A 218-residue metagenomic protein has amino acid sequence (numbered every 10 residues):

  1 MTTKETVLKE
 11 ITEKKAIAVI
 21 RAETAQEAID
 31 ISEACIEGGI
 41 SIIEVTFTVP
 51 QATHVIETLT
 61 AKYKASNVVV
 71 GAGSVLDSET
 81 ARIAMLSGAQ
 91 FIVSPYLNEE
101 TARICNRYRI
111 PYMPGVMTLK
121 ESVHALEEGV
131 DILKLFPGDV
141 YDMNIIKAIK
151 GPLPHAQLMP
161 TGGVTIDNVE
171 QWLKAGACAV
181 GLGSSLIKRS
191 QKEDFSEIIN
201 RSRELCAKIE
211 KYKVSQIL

Functional and structural regions predicted by a protein language model:
M1-S87, R107, H155, I166-D167 (+1 more regions): Conserved N-terminal beta1-alpha1 strand-loop-helix module at the mouth
R21-E23, V70-S78, S94-L97, P114-L119 (+2 more regions): Glycine-rich beta-to-alpha transition loops that act as phosphate-gripper elements at the mouths of alpha/beta enzyme
I31, D77-S87, K120-E128, V164-V180: Catalytic cores of alpha/beta
S41, Q90, D131, C178: Short acidic/polar active-site loop segments enriched in Thr and Asp
F91, P95-V140: Histidine/lysine/aspartate-rich catalytic loop segments that bind and position anionic ligands
P95-T101, F136-D142, G176-I198: Glycine-rich phosphate-binding active-site loops on the catalytic face of alpha/beta enzymes
R103, R107, E127, L135 (+5 more regions): Mobile acidic interaction elements
